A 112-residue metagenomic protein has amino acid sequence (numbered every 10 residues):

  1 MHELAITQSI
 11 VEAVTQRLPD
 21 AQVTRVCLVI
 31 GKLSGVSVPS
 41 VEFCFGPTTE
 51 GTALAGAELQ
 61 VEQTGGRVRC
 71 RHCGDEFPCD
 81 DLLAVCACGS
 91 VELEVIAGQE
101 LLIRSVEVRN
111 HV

Functional and structural regions predicted by a protein language model:
M1-E12, L54-Q63, I96-V112: Extended interfacial segments that mediate partner engagement and assembly in macromolecular machines
M1-L54: Long, charged N-terminal interaction/targeting segments
Q22-C27, E58-Q60, V85, E100: Residues at or immediately flanking beta-strands
V29-L33, E62-G66, V106: Short loop/turn motifs enriched for small/polar and acidic residues
G51, Q60, V85, E92-E94: Short secondary-structure boundary/capping segments
Q63-G66, D81-A84, Q99: Short metal-coordination and nucleic-acid-contact micro-motifs, chiefly zinc-binding Cys/His arrays
C70-C73, V85-C88: Short cysteine-rich clusters marking metal-coordination/redox-active sites
E76-F77, S90-L93: Cys/His-rich microdomains that often coordinate metals
